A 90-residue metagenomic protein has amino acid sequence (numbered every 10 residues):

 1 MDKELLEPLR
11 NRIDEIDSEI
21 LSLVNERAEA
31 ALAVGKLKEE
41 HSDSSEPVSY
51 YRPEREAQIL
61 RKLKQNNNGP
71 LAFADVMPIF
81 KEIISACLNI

Functional and structural regions predicted by a protein language model:
M1-I90: Domain-level signature for soluble enzymes in the chorismate/prephenate branch of the shikimate pathway
